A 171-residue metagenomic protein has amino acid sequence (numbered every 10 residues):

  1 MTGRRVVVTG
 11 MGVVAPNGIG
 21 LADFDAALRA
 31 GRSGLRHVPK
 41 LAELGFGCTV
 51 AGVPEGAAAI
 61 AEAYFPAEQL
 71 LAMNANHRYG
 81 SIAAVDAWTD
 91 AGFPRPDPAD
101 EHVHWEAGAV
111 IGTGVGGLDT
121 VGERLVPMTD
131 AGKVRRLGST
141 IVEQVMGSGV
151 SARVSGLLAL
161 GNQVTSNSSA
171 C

Functional and structural regions predicted by a protein language model:
M1-Q163: Conserved "HGTGT" condensation-loop signature of ketosynthase/thiolase-family condensing enzymes that catalyze
S166: Active-site rim beta-loop-alpha module in soluble metabolic enzymes
C171: Claisen-condensing/thiolase-fold acyl-transfer catalytic domains that form or cleave C-C bonds in fatty acid
